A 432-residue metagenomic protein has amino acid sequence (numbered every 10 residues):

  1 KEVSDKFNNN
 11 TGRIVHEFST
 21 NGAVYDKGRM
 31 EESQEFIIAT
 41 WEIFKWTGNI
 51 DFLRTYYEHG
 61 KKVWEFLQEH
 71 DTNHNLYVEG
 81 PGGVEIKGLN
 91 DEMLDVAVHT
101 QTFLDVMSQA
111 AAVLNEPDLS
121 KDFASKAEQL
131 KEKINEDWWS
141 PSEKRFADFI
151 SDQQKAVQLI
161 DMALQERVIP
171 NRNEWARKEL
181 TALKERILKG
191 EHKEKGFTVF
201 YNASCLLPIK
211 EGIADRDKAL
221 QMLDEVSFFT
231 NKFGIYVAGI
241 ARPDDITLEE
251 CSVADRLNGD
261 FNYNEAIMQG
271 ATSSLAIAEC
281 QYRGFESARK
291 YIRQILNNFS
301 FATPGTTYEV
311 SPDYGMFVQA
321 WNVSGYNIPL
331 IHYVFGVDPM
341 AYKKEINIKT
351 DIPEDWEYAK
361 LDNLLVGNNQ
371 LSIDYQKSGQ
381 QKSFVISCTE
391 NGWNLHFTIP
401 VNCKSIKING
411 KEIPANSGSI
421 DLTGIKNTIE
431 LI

Functional and structural regions predicted by a protein language model:
K1-K6, S33, R54-E65, V84 (+7 more regions): Active-site core of glycosidic bond-cleaving carbohydrate-active enzymes
S4-I37, W41-T72, G88, L206-L207: Active-site lining segments of carbohydrate-active enzymes
F7, T20, L67, D71-T72 (+5 more regions): Short, ordered beta-strand-loop transition motifs
V15-G22, G80-I86, F149-S151, T307-D313: Short linear capping/connector segments at secondary-structure termini
N75-Y77: Acidic, glycine-anchored loop motifs typical of Ca2+
K133-W138, R145: Short amphipathic coiled-coil heptad-repeat segments
S274-I432: Non-catalytic C-terminal accessory modules of carbohydrate-active enzymes
